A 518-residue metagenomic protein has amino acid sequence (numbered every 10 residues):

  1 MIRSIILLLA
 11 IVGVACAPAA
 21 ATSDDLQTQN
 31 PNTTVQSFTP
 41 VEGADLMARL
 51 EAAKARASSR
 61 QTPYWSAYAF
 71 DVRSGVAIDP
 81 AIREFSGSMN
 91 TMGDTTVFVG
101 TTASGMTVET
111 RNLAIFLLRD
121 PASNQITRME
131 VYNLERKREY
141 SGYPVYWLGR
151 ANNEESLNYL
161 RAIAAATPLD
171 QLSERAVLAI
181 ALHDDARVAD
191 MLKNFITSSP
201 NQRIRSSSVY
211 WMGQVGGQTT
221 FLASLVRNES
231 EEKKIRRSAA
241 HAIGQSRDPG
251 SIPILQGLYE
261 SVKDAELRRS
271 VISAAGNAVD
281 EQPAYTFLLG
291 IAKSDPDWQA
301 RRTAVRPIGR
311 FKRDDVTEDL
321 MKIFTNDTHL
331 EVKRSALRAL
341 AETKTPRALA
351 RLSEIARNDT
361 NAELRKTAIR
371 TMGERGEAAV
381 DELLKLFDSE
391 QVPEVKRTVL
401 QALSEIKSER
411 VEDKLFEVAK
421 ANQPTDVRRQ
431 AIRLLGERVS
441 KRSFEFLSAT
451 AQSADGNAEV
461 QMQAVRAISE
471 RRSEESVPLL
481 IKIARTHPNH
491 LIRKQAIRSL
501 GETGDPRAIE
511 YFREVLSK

Functional and structural regions predicted by a protein language model:
I2-L8, G13-L172, L182: Extended amphipathic alpha-helical repeat scaffolds
R119-E266, S273-G276: Alpha-solenoid helical-repeat scaffolds
N152, I180-D184, M212-G216, I243 (+15 more regions): Alpha-solenoid repeat junctions
N153-A165, D185-S198, G216-N228, D248-S261 (+9 more regions): Amphipathic alpha-helical scaffolding segments comprising HEAT/armadillo-like alpha-solenoid repeats
P168-L169, P200-N201, E229-E232, K263-D264 (+7 more regions): Short inter-helical turns and helix N-cap capping residues of alpha-solenoid HEAT/ARM repeat scaffolds
D170-S173, I204-R205, R236, R268 (+7 more regions): Residue-level detector of extended alpha-helical repeat arrays and alpha-solenoid scaffolds
E437-V439, E445-R466: Alpha-helical adaptor scaffolds
